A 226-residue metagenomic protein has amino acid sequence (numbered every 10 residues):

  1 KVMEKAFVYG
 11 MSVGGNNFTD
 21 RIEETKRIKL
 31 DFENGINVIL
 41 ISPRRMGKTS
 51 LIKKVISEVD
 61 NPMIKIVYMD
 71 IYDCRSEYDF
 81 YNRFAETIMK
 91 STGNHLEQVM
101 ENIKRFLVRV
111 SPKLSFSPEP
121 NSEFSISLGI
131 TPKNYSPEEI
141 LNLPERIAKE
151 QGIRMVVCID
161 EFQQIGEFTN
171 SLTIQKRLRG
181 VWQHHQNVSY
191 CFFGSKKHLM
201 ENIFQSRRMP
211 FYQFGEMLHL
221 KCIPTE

Functional and structural regions predicted by a protein language model:
K1-V38, P43: A short, basic N-terminal segment
M3-M11, S115-I126, M155, F211 (+1 more regions): Short, basic/glycine-rich phosphate-binding loops at helix/coil junctions that contact nucleotide phosphates
F18-R21, T49, P137, S171: A conditional alpha-helix N-cap/helix-loop micro-motif detector
P43-M46, S50-M155: P-loop NTPase nucleotide-binding core
P62-I66, Q186-V188, Q213-E216: Short glycine-/polar-rich loops that comprise or flank the Walker A/P-loop and associated switch/sensor motifs
S127-K196, Q205: Conserved Walker B catalytic segment
K197-G215: Short regulatory helix/loop adjacent to the ATP-binding pocket of P-loop NTPases
L220-E226: Conserved small helical "lid"/interfacial subdomain of P-loop NTPases
